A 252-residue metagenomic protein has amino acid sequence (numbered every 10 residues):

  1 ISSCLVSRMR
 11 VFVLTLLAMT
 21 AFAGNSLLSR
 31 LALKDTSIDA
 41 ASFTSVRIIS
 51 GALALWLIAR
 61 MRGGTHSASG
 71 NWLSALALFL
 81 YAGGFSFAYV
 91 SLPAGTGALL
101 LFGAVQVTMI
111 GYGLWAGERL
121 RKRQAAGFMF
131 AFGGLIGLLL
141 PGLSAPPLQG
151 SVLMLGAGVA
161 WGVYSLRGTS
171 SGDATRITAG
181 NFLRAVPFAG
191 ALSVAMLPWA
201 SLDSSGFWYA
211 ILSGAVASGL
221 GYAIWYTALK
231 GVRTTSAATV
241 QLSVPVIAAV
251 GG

Functional and structural regions predicted by a protein language model:
I1-S45, L76, L80-G84, G133 (+2 more regions): Glycine-/small-residue-enriched transmembrane alpha-helix faces in small-molecule transporters and effluxers
R10-V13, A41-L57, G127-F130, Q149 (+3 more regions): Hydrophobic alpha-helical transmembrane segments of multi-pass integral membrane proteins, especially transporters
A21, R62-F102, T108-I110, F130-G137 (+1 more regions): Specific transmembrane alpha-helical segments of multi-pass solute transporters/efflux pumps, especially DMT/EamA
A23, L27, I49, W56 (+8 more regions): Hydrophobic/small/kink-forming positions within alpha-helical transmembrane segments of polytopic membrane proteins
S42-L53, L78, S86-R119, A157 (+1 more regions): Specific alpha-helical transmembrane segments that line the substrate/conduction pathway and gating interfaces
L55, L78, L120-L140, G156-G158 (+3 more regions): Hydrophobic transmembrane alpha-helices of multi-pass small-molecule transport proteins
S67, A98-F102, W115-G137, S144-S151 (+2 more regions): Loop-to-transmembrane alpha-helix entry segments
G97-A104, G168-P187, S218-G252: Helix-helix packing/entry segments at the starts of transmembrane helices
